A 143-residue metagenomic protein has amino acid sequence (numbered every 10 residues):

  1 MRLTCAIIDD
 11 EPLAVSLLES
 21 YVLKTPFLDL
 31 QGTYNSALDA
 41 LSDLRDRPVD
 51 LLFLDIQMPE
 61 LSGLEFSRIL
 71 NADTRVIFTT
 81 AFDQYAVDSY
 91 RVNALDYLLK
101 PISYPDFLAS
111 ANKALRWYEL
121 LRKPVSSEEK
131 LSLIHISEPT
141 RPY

Functional and structural regions predicted by a protein language model:
M1-T4: Non-catalytic signal-transmission and effector/linker regions of two-component phosphorelay proteins
I8, L30, R75-V76: A generic secondary-structure micro-motif detector that highlights 1-2 residue hydrophobic/ambivalent hotspots embedded
I8-D9, Y34, L52, I136: Conserved sequence signature across two-component system core domains
E11-G32: Two-component/phosphorelay signaling modules centered on CheY-like receiver
L13, A37-E128: CheY-like receiver
K130-S132: Phosphate-interacting basic helix/loop segments used at nucleotide- and nucleic-acid interfaces
I134-Y143: Single conserved hydrophobic/aromatic residue that forms the stacking wall/gate of nucleotide- or nucleobase-binding
